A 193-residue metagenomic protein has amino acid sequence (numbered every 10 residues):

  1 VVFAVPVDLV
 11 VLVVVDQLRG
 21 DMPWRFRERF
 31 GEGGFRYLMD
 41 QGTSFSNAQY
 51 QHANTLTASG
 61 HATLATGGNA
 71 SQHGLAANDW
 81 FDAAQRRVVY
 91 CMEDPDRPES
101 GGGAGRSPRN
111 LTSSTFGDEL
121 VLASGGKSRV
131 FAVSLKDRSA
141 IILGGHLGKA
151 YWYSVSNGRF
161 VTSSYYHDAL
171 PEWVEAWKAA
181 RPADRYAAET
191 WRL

Functional and structural regions predicted by a protein language model:
V1-P6: Bacterial Sec-dependent signal peptides at the C-terminal "C-region" and cleavage site
V7, G42, W191-L193: Short glycine-aromatic motifs
V7-R19, L38, L64, L120: Beta-strand elements within well-structured catalytic alpha/beta cores of enzymes that handle phosphate/sulfate esters
V13, L18, F30-G33, S59 (+2 more regions): Generic recognition of stable, solvent-exposed alpha-helical segments in well-folded globular domains
R19-F26, Y50, G102-P108: Second-shell loop/turn segments in exported
G20-W24, T57, A140-G144: Extracytoplasmic/secreted cell-surface and envelope-processing proteins
P23-Q72, V121, R129-V133: Short, structured active-site-proximal loop/turn typified by the sulfatase FGly-forming signature C/S-X-P-X-R
N69, A77-L193: His/Asp/Glu-rich, glycine-adjacent segments that coordinate divalent cations and/or stabilize oxyanion chemistry on
